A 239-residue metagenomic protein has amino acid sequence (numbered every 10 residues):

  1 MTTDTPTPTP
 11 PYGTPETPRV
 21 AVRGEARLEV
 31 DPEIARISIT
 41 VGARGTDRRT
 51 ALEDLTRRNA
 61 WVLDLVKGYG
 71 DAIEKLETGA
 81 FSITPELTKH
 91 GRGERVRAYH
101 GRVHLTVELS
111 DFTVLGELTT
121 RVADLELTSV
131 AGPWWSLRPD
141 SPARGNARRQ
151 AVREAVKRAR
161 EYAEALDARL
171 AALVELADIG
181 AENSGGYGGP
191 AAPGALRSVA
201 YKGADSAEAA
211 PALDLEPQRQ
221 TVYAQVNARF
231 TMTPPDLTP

Functional and structural regions predicted by a protein language model:
M1-A131, S136-P239: Short, charge-dense linear interaction motifs
